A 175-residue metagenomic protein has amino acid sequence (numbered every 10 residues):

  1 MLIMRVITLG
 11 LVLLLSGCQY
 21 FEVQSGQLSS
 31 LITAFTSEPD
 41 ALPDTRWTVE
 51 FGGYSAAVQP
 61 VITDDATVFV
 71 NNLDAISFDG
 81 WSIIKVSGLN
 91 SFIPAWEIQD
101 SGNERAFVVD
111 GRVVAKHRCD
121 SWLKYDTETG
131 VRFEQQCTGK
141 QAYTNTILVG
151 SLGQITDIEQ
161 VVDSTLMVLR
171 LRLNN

Functional and structural regions predicted by a protein language model:
L2-V12: Sec-dependent signal peptide recognition, specifically the positively charged N-region followed immediately by
L14-G17: C-terminal motif of bacterial Sec signal peptides marking the signal peptidase cleavage site
Q19-D79, K85-N175: Acidic, serine/threonine-rich low-complexity disordered tracts
